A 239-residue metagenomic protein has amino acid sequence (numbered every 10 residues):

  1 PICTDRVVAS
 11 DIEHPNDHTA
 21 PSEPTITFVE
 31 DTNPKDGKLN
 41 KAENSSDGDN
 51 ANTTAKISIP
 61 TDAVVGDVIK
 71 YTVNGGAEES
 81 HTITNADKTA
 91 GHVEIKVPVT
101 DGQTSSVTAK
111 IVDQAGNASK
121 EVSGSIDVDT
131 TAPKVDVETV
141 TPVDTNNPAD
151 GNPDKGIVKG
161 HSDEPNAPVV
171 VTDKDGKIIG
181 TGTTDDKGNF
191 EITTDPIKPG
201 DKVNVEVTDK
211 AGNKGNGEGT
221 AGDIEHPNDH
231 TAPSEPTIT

Functional and structural regions predicted by a protein language model:
D5-D31, D113, S123-E138, D144 (+1 more regions): Flexible, low-complexity linkers/stalks enriched in Thr/Pro that connect modular domains
A51-A55, D154-V158: Structural beta-strand segments of beta-rich domains
P60-G66, H161-A167, K198-G200: Short proline/glycine-enriched turn/loop motifs at strand-loop junctions of beta-rich domains
T82-T84, I179-K187: Short, acidic Ser/Thr/Gly-rich low-complexity loop/linker segments typical of extracellular and cell-surface proteins
K88-V93, T184-I192: Glycine-centered loop-to-beta-strand initiation motif
I95-T104, T193-D201: Surface-exposed, short loops/turns at beta-strand junctions within beta-sandwich domains
V107, V203-V205: Hydrophobic beta-strand segments within extracellular beta-sandwich modules
